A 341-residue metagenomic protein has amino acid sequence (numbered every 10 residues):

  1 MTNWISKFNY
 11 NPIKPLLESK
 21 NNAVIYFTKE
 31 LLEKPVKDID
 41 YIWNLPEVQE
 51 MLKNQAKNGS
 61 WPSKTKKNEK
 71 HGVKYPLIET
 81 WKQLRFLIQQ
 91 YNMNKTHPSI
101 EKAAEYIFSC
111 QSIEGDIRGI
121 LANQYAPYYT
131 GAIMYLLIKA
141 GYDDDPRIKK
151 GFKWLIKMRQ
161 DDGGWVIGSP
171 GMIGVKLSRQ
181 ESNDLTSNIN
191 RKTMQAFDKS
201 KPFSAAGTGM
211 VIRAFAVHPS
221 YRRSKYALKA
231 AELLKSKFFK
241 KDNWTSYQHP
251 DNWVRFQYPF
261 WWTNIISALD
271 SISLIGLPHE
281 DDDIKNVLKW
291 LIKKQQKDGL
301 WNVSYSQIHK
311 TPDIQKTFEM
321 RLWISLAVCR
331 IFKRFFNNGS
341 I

Functional and structural regions predicted by a protein language model:
M1-I341: Preference for long, amphipathic alpha-helical scaffolds in soluble/luminal domains and all-alpha bundles
